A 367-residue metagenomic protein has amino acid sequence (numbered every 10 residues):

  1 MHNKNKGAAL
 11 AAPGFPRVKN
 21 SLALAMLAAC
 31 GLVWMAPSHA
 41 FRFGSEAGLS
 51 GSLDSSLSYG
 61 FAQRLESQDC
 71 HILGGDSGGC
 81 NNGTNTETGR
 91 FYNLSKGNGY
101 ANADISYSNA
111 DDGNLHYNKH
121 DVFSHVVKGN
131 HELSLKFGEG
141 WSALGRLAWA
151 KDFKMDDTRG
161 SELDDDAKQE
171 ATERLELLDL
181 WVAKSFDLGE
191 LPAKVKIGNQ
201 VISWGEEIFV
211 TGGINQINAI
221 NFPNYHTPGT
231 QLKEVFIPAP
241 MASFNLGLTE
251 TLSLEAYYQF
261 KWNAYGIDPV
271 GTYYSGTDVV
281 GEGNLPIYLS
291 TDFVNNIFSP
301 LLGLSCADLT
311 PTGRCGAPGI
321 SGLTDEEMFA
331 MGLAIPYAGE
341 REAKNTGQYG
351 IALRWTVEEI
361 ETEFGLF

Functional and structural regions predicted by a protein language model:
M1-R17: N-terminal secretory signal peptides that target proteins for export/translocation
W34-A40: Sec/Tat signal peptide C-region and signal peptidase I cleavage site
A36, A47-L49, E139, L188-L191 (+2 more regions): Short coil turns and loop connectors of transmembrane beta-barrels in diderm outer membranes and organellar homologs
L49, D121-G129, E173-L178, F236-P240 (+1 more regions): Residues that define the transmembrane beta-barrel architecture of outer-membrane proteins
S50-S58, R64, S142, P192-K194 (+3 more regions): Membrane-spanning beta-strand positions in outer-membrane beta-barrel proteins
S55, V127-L135, G145, D179-K184 (+3 more regions): Residues on the lipid-exposed face of transmembrane beta-strands in outer-membrane beta-barrel proteins
H71-H116, P269, Y273-Y274, G281-E342: Flexible glycine-rich, low-complexity coil/linker segments exposed to the extracellular/periplasmic environment
G140-M155, R159-L285, L289: Outer membrane beta-barrel
